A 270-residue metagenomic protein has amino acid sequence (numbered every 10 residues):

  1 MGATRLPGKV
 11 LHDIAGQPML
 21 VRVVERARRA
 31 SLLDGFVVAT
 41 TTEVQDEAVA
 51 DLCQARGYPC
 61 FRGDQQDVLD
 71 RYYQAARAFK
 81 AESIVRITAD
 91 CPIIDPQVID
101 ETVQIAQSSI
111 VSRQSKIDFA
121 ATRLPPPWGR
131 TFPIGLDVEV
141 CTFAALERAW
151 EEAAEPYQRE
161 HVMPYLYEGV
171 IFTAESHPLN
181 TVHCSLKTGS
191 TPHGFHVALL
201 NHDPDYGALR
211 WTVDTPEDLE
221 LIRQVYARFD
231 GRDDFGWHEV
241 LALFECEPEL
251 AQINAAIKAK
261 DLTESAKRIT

Functional and structural regions predicted by a protein language model:
M1-T40: N-terminal glycine-rich phosphate-binding loop and ensuing alpha1 helix
T4, P92, E139, T212 (+1 more regions): Residues that recognize and position ribonucleotide moieties
A30-S31, A78-A81, Q114: Alpha-helix termination/capping residues and helix-transition junctions
D34, E82, D118: Conserved acidic residues
T42-I105: Short phosphate-binding loop-to-helix
I94-H183, K187-R210, E220, Q224 (+1 more regions): Conserved core of the sugar-phosphate nucleotidyltransferase
T215: Short, conserved phosphate/pyrophosphate- and ester-handling motifs at nucleotide-, phospho-/glycolipid
